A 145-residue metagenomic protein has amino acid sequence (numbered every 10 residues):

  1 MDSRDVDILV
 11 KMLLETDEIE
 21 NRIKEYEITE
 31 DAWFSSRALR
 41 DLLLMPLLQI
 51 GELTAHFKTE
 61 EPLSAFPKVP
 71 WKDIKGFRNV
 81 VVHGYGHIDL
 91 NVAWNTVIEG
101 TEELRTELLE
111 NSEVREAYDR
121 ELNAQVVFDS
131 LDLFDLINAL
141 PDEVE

Functional and structural regions predicted by a protein language model:
M1-E145: Solvent-exposed interaction patches of small proteins and small membrane subunits
